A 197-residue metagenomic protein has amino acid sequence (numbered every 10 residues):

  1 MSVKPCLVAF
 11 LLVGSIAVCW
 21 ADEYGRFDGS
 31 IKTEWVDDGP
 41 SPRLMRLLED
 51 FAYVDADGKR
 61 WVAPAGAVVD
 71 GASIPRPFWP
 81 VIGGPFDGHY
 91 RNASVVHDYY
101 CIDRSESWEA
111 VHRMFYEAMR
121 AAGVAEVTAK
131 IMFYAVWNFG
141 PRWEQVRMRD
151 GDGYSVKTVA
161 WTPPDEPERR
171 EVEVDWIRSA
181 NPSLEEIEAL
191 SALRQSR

Functional and structural regions predicted by a protein language model:
M1-P5: Positively charged n-region of N-terminal signal peptides that target proteins for export
C6-S15: Bacterial N-terminal signal peptides
W20-R197: Extended terminal accessory/targeting regions
